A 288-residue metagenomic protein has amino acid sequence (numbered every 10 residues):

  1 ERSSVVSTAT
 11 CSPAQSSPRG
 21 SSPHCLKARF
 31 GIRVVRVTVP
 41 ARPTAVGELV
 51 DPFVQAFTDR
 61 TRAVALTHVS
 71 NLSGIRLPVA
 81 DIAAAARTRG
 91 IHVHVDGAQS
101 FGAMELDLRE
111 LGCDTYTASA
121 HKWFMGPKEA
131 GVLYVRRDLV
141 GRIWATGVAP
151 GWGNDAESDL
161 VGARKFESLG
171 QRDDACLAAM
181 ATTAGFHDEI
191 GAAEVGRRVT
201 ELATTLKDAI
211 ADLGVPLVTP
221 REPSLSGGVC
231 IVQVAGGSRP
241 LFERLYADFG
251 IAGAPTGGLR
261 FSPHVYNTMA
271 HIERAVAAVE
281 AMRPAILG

Functional and structural regions predicted by a protein language model:
E1-S4, P13-G288: Pyridoxal 5′-phosphate
S7-A9: Short linear motifs in intrinsically disordered, low-complexity N-terminal regions enriched in Ser/Thr with nearby
